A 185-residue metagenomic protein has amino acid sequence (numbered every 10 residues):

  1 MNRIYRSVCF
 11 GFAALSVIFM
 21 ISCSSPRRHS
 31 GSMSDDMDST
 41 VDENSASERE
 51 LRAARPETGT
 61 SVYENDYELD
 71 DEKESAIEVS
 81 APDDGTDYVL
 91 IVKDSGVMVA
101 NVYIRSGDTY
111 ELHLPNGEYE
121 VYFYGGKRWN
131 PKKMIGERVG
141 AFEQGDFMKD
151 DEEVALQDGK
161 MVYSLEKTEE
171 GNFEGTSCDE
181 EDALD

Functional and structural regions predicted by a protein language model:
N2-G11: Bacterial N-terminal signal peptides that target proteins for export
G11-F19: Bacterial N-terminal signal peptides
C23-S95, A100, G126-D185: Primarily secretory-pathway and cell-envelope proteins
N101-R105: Short, acidic Ser/Thr/Gly-rich low-complexity loop/linker segments typical of extracellular and cell-surface proteins
G107-L112: Short, surface-exposed beta-strand/beta-hairpin micro-motifs centered on an aromatic residue
Y119-V121: A short tyrosine-centered beta-strand micro-motif
